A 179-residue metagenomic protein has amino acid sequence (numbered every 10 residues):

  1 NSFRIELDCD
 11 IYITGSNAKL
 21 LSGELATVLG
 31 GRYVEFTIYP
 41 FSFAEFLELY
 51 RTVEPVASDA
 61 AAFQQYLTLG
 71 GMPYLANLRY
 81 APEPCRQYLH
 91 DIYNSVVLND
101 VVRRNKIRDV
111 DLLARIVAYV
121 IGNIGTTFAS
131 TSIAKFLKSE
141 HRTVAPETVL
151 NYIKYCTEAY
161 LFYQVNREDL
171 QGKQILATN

Functional and structural regions predicted by a protein language model:
N1-Y12: Conserved Walker B catalytic segment
D10-S16, T37: Structural recognition of the conserved hydrophobic beta-strand(s) that form the central parallel beta-sheet of P-loop
N17-L21, F41-A44, D169: Conserved nucleotide-binding/hydrolysis micro-motifs of P-loop NTPases
K19-E35, L47-T52: Short regulatory helix/loop adjacent to the ATP-binding pocket of P-loop NTPases
I38-S58: Conserved small helical "lid"/interfacial subdomain of P-loop NTPases
A60-Y88: Conserved AAA+ ATPase small/helical "lid" subdomain
Y80-N179: Accessory nucleic acid-recognition modules appended to NTPase machines
